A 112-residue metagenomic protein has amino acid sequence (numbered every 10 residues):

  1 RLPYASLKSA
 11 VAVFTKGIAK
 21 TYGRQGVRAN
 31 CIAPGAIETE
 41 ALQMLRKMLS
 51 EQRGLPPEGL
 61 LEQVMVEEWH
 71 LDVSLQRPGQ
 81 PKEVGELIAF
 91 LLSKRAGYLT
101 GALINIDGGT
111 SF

Functional and structural regions predicted by a protein language model:
Y4, A12: Catalytic tyrosine of NAD(P)H-dependent dehydrogenase/reductases that use a Tyr as the general acid/base
L7, T15: Active-site helix of classical SDR
Y22-R24, I37, L92: A short hydrophobic alpha-helix cap/turn motif
G23, R28, L99-G101: Short, small/polar-rich loop/turn modules that mediate ligand/substrate recognition or access, typified
N30, P34-G35, E40, A102 (+1 more regions): Proline-glycine-enriched beta-turn/loop adjacent to the NAD(P) cofactor-binding site in Rossmann-like oxidoreductases
A33-M44, M48, Q52-R53: Short, flexible catalytic-loop segment of classical short-chain dehydrogenase/reductase
M48-K82: Catalytic Tyr-x(3-8)-Lys segment
V73-I106, S111: C-terminal substrate-recognition "lid" of short-chain dehydrogenase/reductases
